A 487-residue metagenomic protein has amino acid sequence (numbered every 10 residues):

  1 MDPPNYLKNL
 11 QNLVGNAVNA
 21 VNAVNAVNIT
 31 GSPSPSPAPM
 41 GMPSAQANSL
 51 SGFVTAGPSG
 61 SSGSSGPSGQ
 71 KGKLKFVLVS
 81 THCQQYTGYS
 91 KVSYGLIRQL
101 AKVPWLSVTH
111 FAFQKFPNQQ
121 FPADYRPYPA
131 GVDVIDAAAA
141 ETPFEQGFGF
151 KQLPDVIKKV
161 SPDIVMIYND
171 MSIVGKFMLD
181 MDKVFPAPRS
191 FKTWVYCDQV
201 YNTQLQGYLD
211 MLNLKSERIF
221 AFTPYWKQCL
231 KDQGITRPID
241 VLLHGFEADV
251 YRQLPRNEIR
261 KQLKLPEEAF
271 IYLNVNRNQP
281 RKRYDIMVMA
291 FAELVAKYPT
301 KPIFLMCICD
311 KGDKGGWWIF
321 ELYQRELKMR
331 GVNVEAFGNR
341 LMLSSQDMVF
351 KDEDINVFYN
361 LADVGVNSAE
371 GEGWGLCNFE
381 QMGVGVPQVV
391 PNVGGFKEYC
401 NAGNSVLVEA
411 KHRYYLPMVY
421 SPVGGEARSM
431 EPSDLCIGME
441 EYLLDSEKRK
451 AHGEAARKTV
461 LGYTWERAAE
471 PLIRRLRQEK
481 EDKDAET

Functional and structural regions predicted by a protein language model:
M1-V21, G31, P37-Q119, A123 (+2 more regions): N-terminal subdomain of nucleotide-sugar transferases
V77-L78, P266-K282, V288-F291, L305-C307: Conserved donor-binding/catalytic core segment of Leloir-type glycosyltransferases
Y225, G245: Carbohydrate-associated surface elements
Y251-L265: A short helix/loop element that forms part of the nucleotide-sugar donor recognition site in Leloir-type
W317-V357: Nucleotide-activated donor-binding/catalytic signature segment of Leloir-type glycosyltransferases, i.e., the conserved
E370: Aromatic "clamp/platform" in nucleotide-sugar-dependent glycosyltransferases that forms part of the donor/acceptor
K397-E440: Change "using UDP/GDP/dTDP sugars" to "using nucleotide sugars
M430, D434-L435, L444-R474: A charged, aromatic-enriched C-terminal amphipathic alpha-helix characteristic of glycosyltransferases across folds
